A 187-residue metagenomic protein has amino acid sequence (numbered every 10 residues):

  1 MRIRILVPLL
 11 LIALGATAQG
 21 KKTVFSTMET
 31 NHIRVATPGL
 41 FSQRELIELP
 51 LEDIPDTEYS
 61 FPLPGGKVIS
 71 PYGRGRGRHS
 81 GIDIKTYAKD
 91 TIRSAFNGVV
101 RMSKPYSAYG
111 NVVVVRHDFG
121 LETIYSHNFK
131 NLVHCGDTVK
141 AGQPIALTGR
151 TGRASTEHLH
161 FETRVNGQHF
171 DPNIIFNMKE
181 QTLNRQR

Functional and structural regions predicted by a protein language model:
R2-P8, L14-P71, N184-R187: Polar/charged, compositionally biased leader and regulatory segments
E48-I54, G65-S94: Short glycine/threonine/proline-enriched tight-turn/helix- or strand-capping micro-motif at secondary-structure
E58, P71, K85-K89, R116-D118 (+1 more regions): A structural micro-motif recognizing beta-strand termini and the immediately following turn/loop segments
S70, T86, M102, H127-K130 (+1 more regions): A residue-level detector for short acidic-glycine micro-motifs
I82-K85, V112-H117, E162: Short, acidic/hydrophobic/Gly-rich beta-strand patch recurrent on exposed beta strands that often constitutes part
T91-M102, V133-T148: Short, well-structured beta-strand-loop connectors
S94-L132: Zn2+-dependent peptidoglycan hydrolase active-site motif and core
H117, D137-R187: Conserved, short, structured surface segments that act as functional micro-motifs
